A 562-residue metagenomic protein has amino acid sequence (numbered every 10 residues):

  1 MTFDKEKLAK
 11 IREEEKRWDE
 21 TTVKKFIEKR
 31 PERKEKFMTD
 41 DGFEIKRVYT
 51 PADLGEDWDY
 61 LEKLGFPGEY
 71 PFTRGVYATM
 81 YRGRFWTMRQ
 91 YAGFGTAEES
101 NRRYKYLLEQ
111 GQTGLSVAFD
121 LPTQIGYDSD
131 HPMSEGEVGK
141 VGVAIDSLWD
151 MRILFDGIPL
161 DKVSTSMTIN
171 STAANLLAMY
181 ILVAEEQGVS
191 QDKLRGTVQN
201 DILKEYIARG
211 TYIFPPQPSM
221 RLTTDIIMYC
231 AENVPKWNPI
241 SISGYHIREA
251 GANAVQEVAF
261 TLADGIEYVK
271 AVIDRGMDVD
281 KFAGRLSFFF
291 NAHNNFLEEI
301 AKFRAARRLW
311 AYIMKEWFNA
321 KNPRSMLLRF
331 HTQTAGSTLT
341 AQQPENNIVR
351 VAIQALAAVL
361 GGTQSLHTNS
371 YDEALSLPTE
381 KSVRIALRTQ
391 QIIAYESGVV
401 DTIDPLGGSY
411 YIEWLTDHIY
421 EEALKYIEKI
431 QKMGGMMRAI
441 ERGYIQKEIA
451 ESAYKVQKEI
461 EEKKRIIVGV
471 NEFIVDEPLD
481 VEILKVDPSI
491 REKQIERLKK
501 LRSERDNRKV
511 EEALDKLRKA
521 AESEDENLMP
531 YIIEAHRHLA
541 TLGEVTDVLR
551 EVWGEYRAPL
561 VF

Functional and structural regions predicted by a protein language model:
M1-H293, E298, W317, R324-H331 (+4 more regions): Catalytic alpha/beta active-site cores
D4-E6, K16, E20-E56, F66-T73 (+4 more regions): Flexible, glycine-rich loop/tail regions that form catalytic "lids" or insertion modules at the edges of active sites
T21, K29, V183-S190, E205 (+15 more regions): Change "in soluble alpha/beta enzymes" to "in soluble alpha/beta proteins
P67, E98-R102, I145-W149, S171-A178 (+17 more regions): Conserved active-site and cofactor/substrate-binding residues in soluble primary-metabolism enzymes
Y106-E109, V351-A357, Y531-R537: Small-aliphatic-rich amphipathic alpha-helix that forms the alpha element of a beta-alpha
D130-P132, L182, K381-V383, K455 (+1 more regions): Short low-complexity, flexible loop/linker segments enriched in glycine and/or proline with clustered acidic
G136-G139, I213-Q217, A386-R388, I460-E462 (+1 more regions): Short, structured secondary-structure boundary patches
S243, A259-Y268, R275, S287-G469: Active-site capping/gating regions of soluble enzymes
